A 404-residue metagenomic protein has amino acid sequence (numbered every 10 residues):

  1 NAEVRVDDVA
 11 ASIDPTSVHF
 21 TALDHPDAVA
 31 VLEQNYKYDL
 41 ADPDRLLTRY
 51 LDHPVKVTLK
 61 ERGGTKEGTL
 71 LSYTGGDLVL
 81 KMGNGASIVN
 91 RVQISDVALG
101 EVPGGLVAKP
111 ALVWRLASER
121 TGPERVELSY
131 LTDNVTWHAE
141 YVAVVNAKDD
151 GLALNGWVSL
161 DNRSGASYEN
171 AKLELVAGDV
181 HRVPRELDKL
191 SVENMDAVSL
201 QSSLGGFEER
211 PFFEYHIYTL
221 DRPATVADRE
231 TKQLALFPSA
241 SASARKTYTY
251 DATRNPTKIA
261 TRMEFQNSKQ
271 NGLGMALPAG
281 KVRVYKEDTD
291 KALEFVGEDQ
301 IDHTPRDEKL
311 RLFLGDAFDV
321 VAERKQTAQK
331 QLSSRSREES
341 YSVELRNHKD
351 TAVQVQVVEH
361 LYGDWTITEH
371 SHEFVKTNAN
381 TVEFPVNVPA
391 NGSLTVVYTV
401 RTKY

Functional and structural regions predicted by a protein language model:
N1-L152: Post-signal-peptide, soluble extracytosolic/periplasmic N-terminal scaffold domains of envelope/secretory systems
H19-H25, L131-D133, S167, A171-V180 (+3 more regions): Short acidic, flexible loop segments centered on an aromatic residue
F20-L46, I94-G104, H181-F207, L312 (+2 more regions): Solvent-exposed beta-strand/loop surfaces of large extracellular or lumenal domains
L32-N35, T58-K60, E124-D133, E230 (+5 more regions): Short, hydrophobic/aromatic-enriched beta-strand segments in well-ordered soluble domains
D44-L46, W114-L116, A143-V144, D221-A224 (+5 more regions): Beta-strand-rich interaction surfaces with strong enrichment in secreted/lumenal proteins
S118, V158-G165, D251-T253, M263-G272 (+3 more regions): Asparagine-centered strand-capping/turn motif at beta-strand->loop junctions
A139, K172-V176, D196-Q331, R337 (+2 more regions): Intrinsically disordered, low-complexity Ser/Thr/Pro/Gly-rich interaction regions that scaffold/cooperate
A322-Y404: C-terminal soluble interaction/assembly domains
